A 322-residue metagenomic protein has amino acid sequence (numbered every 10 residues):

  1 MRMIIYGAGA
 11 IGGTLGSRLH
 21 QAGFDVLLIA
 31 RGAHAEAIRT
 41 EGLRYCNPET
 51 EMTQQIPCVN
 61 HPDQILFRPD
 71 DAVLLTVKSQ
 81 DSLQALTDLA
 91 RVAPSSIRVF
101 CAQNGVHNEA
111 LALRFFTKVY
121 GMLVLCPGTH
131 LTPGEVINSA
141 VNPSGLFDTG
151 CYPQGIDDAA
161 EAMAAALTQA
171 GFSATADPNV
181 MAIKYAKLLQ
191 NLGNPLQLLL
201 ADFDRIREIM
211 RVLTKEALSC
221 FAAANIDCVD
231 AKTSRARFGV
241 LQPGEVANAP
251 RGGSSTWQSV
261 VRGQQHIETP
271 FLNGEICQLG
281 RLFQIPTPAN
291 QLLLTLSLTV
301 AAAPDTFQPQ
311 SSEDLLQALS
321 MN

Functional and structural regions predicted by a protein language model:
M1-E51: NAD(P)+-binding Rossmann beta1-loop-alpha1 motif at the extreme N-terminus of oxidoreductases
R2, D25, R98, K118 (+1 more regions): Residues at the starts of beta-strands that form the adenosine-phosphate
S17, Q21, T87-R91, R114 (+2 more regions): Short, well-ordered alpha-helices that flank and scaffold nucleotide-derived cofactor binding pockets
A22, A170, A224: Conserved dinucleotide-binding and phosphotransfer motif residues
M52-V136: Rossmann-like NAD(P)(H) cofactor-binding subdomain of soluble oxidoreductases
R68, N104-G193: Rossmann-fold dinucleotide-binding core
L196-I209: Active-site lid/adjacent beta-loop-alpha segment flanking the redox-cofactor pocket in flavoenzymes
E208-R211, K215-N322: NAD(P)-dependent Rossmann-like dehydrogenase/reductase catalytic/cofactor-binding core
